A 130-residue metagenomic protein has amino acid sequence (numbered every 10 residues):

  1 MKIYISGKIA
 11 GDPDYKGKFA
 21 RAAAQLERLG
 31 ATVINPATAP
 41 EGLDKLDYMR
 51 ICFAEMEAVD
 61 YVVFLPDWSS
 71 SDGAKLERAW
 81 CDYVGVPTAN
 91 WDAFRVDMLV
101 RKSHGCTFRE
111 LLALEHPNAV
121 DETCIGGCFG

Functional and structural regions predicted by a protein language model:
M1-G130: Conserved catalytic or regulatory cores that recognize and/or transform ribose-phosphate-containing ligands
